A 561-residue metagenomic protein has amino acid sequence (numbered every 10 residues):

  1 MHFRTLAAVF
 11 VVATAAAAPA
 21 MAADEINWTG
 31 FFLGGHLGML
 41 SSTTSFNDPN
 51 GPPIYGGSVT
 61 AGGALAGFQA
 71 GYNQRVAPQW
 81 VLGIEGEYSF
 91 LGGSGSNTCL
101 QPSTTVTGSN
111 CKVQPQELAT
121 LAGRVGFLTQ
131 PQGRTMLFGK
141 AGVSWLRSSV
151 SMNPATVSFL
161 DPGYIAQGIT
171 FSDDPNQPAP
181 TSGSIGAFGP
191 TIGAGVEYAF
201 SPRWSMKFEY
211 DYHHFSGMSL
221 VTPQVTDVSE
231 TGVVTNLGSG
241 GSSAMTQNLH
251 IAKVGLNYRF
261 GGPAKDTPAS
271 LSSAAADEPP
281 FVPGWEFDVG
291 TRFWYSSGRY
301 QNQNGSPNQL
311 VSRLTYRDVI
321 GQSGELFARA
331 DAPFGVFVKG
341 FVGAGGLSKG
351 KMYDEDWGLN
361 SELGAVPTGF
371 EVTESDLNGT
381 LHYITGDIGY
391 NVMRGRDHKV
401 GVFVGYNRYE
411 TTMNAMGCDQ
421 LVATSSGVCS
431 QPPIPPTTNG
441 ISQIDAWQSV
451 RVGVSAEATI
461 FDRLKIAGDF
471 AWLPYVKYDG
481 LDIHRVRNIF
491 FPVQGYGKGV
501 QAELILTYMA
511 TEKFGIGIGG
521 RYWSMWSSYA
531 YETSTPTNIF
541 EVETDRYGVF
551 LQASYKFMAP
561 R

Functional and structural regions predicted by a protein language model:
H2-T5, P19-K351, V372-Q420, S425-R561: Gram-negative outer-membrane beta-barrel domains
A7-A16: Bacterial N-terminal signal peptides
L347-T373: A surface-exposed loop-and-adjacent beta-strand signature within N-terminal beta-sandwich domains that mediate ligand
